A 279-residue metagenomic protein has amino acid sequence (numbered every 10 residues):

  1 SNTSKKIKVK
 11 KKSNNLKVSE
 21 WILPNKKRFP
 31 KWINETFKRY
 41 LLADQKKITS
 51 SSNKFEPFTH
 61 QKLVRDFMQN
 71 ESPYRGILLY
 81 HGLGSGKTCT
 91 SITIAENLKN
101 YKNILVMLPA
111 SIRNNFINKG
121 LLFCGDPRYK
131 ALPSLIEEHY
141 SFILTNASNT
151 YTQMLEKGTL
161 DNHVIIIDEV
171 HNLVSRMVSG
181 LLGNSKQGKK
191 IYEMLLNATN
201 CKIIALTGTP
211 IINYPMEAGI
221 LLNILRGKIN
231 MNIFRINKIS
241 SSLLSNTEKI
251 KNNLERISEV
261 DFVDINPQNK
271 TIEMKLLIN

Functional and structural regions predicted by a protein language model:
K5-R75, L83-N200, I229-N279: SF2 helicase/translocase NTPase motor core, specifically the RecA-like lobe 1 inter-motif segment between Walker
L79, R176-V178, P215-E217: Short, solvent-exposed loop/turn and secondary-structure capping segments
Y80, V106, A205: Short catalytic-loop micro-motif centered on adjacent basic/acidic residues
L83-G84, T199-Y214: Conserved helicase ATPase motor motifs in RecA-like P-loop NTPase domains
I92-A95, I212, G219-L222: Short, hydrophobic, well-ordered secondary-structure elements
N114, M216-G219: Alpha-helical elements of the RecA-like P-loop NTPase motor core of helicases
A218-M231: A short helix-turn-beta junction within AAA+ P-loop NTPase domains corresponding to the substrate/partner-engaging
